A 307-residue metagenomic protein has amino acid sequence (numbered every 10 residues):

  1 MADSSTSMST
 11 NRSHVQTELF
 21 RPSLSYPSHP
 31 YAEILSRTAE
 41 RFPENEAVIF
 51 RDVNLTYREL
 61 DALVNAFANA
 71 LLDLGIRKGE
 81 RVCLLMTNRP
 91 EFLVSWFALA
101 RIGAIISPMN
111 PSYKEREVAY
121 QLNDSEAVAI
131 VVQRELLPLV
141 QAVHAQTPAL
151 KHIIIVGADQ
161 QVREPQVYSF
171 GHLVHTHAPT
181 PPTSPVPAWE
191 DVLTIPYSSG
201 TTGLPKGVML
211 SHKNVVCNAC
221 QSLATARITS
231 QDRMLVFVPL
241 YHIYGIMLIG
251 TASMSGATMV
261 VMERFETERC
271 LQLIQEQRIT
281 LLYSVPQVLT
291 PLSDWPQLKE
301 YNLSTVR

Functional and structural regions predicted by a protein language model:
A2-S4, S36, N69, D73-L74 (+2 more regions): Structural core segment of the AMP-binding/adenylate-forming
S25-S28, S36, E44-R89, L93-F97 (+2 more regions): Conserved AMP-binding/adenylate-forming core of the ANL superfamily
T56-E59, L193-C217: Conserved AMP-binding A3 loop
A68, E80-R81, T87-S107, P111-E115 (+4 more regions): A short helix-loop-beta submotif of the ANL/AMP-binding
M86, A104-L122, R134-V140, A257-Q277 (+1 more regions): ATP-dependent adenylate-forming carboxylate-activation enzymes
T87, V132-Q141, V238, F265 (+1 more regions): Adenylate-forming
I155, Q166, H175-Y197, L204 (+1 more regions): Conserved pre-ATP/AMP-binding loop-to-beta segment of ANL
V216-R233, Y241-L281, P291-Q297: Conserved AMP-binding/adenylation subdomain of ANL enzymes
